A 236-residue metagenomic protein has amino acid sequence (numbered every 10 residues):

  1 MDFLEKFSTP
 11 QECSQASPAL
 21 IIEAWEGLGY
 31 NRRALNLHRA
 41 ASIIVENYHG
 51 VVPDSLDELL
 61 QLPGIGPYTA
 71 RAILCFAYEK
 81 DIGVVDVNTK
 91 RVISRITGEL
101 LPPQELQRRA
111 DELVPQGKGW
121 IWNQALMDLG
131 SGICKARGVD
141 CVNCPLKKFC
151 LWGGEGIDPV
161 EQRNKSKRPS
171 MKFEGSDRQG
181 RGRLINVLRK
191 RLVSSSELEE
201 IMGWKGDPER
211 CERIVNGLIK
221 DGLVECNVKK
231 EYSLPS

Functional and structural regions predicted by a protein language model:
M1-Q179, R189-S195, E199-P208: Catalytic cores of DNA base-excision repair glycosylases
I82-G83, E212-R213, Y232: Residue-level marker of intrinsically disordered, low-complexity segments enriched for small/polar residues
R181-I185: Hydrophobic residues on short alpha-helical segments
L188, K230-S236: Accessory RNA 3′-end/elbow-binding domains used by RNA modification enzymes
K205-I219: Short amphipathic alpha-helical interaction segments
I219-Y232: A short, conserved structural fragment
